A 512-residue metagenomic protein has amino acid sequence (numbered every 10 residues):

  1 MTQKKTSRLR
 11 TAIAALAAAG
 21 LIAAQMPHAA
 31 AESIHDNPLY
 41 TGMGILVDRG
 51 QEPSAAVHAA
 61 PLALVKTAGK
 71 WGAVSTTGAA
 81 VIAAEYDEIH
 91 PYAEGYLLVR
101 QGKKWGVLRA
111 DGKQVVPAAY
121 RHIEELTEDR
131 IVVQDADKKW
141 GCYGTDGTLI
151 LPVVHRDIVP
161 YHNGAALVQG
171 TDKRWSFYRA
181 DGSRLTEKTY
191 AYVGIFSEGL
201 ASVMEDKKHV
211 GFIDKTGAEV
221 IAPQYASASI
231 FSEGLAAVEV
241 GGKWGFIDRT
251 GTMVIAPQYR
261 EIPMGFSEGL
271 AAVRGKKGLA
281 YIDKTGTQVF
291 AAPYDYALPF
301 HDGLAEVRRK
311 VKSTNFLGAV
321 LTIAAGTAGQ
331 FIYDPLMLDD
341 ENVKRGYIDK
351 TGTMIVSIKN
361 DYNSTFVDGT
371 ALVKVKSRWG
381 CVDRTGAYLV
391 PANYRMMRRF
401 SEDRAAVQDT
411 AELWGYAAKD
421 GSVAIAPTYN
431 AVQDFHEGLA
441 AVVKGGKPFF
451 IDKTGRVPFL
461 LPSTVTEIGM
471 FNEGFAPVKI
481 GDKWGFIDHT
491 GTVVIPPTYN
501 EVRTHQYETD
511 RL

Functional and structural regions predicted by a protein language model:
T2-I13: Bacterial N-terminal signal peptides that target proteins for export
Q3, A30-S33: Acidic, serine/threonine/proline-rich low-complexity intrinsically disordered regions
A19: Catalytic-site microenvironment of enzymes that process N-acetyl-hexosamine-containing cell-wall polysaccharides
I22-A29: C-terminal segment of classical bacterial N-terminal signal peptides
E32-L512: Residue-level detector of conserved, function-critical positions
